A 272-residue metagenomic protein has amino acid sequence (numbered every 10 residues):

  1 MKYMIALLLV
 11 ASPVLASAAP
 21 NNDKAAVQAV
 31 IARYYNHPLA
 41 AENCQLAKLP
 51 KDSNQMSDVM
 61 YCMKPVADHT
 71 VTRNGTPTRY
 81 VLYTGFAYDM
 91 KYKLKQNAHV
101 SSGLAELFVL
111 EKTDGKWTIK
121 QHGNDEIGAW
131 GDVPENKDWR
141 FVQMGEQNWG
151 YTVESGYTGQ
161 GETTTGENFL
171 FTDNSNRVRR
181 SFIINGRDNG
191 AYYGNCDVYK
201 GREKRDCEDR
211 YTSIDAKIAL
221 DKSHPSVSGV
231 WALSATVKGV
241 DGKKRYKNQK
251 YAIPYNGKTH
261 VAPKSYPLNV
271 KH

Functional and structural regions predicted by a protein language model:
Y3-S12: Sec-dependent N-terminal signal peptides
L7, Q96, R140, T158-G159 (+1 more regions): Residues embedded in well-ordered secondary-structure elements
S17-Y61, G159, T164-H272: Acidic, small-residue rich beta-repeat scaffolds with periodic aromatic anchors
V66, T70-M144: Short N-terminal edge-element motif at the start of the domain
G75-G85, V142-Y157, P225-S234: Acidic/hydrophobic-patterned starts of short beta strands in beta-sheet-rich repeat architectures
L110-K112, G156, K238: A generic structural motif
P134-D173, V178: Contiguous hydrophobic, core-forming segments of folded domains
